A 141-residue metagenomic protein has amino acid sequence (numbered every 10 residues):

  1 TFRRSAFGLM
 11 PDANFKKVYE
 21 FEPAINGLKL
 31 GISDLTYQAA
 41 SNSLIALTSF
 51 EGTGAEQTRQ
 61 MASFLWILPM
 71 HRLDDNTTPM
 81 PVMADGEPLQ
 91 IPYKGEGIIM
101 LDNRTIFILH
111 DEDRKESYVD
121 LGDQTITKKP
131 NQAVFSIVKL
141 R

Functional and structural regions predicted by a protein language model:
T1-R141: Sequence/structural signature of beta-propeller domains
